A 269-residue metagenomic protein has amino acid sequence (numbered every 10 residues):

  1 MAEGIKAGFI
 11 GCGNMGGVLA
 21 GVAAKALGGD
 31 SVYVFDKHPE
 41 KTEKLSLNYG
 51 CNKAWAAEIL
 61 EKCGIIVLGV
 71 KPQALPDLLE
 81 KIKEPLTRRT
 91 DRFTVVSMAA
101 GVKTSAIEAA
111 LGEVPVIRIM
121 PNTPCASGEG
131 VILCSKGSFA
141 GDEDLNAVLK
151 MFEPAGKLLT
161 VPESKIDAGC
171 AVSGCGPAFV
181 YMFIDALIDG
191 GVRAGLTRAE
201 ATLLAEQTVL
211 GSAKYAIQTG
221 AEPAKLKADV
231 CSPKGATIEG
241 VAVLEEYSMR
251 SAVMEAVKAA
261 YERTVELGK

Functional and structural regions predicted by a protein language model:
M1-A57, E61, G130, V192-A194: NAD(P)+-binding Rossmann beta1-loop-alpha1 motif at the extreme N-terminus of oxidoreductases
A2, E206-K269: NAD(P)-dependent Rossmann-like dehydrogenase/reductase catalytic/cofactor-binding core
L19, E40, Y49, E58-C134: Rossmann-like NAD(P)(H) cofactor-binding subdomain of soluble oxidoreductases
Y33, A54, V96, I117-I119 (+1 more regions): Hydrophobic/aromatic beta-strand patches that form the interior of the parallel beta-sheet core in alpha/beta enzyme
T42, L75, T197-L204, L226 (+1 more regions): Small-residue helix-packing motif on alpha-helices
A106, A110-P115, V131-G169, V180-Q218 (+1 more regions): Internal alpha-helical scaffold of NAD(P)-dependent oxidoreductase catalytic cores
V116, I166-A171, P223-A228: Short pre-catalytic strand/loop immediately N-terminal to key active-site residues, enriched for Gly-Thr
